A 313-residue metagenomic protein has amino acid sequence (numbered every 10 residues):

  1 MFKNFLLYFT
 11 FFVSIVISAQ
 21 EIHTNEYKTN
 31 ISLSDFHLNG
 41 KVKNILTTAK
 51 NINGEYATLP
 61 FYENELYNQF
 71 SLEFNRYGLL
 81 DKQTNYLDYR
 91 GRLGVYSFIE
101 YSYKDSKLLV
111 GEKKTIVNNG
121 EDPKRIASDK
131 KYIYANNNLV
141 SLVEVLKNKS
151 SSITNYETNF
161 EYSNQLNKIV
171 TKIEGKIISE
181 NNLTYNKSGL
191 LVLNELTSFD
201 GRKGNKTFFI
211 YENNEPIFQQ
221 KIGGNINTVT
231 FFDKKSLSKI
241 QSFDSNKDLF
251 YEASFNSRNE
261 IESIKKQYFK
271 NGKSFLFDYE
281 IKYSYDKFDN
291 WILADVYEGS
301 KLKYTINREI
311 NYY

Functional and structural regions predicted by a protein language model:
M1-E26: Bacterial Sec-dependent N-terminal signal peptides
Q20-Y313: Buried hydrophobic residues that stabilize the cores of well-folded domains
